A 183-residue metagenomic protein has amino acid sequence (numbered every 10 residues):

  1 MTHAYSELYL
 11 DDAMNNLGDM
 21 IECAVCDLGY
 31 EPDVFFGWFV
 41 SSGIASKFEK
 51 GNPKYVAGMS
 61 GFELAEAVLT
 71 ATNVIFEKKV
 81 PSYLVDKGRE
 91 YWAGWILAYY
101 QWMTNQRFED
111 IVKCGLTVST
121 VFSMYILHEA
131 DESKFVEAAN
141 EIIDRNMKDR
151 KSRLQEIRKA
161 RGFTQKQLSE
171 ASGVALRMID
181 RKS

Functional and structural regions predicted by a protein language model:
M1-W102, M124, H128, V136-N146: C-terminal alpha-helical interaction appendages
N15-N16, D149-R150, V174: Alpha-helix N-cap/N′ positions at the starts of helices
E22, D33, Q155, K166 (+1 more regions): Residues within the helices of the helix-turn-helix
C26, K159, E170: Alpha-helical residues within the helix-turn-helix
F39, G162-D180: Short alpha-helical DNA-recognition segment
Q106-E109: Thiolate-centered catalytic microenvironments shared by cysteine-dependent enzyme domains
A139-R161: A short, Lys/Arg-rich alpha-helix, primarily the initiator
S183: Conserved small/polar residues in nucleotide/adenosyl-binding loops
